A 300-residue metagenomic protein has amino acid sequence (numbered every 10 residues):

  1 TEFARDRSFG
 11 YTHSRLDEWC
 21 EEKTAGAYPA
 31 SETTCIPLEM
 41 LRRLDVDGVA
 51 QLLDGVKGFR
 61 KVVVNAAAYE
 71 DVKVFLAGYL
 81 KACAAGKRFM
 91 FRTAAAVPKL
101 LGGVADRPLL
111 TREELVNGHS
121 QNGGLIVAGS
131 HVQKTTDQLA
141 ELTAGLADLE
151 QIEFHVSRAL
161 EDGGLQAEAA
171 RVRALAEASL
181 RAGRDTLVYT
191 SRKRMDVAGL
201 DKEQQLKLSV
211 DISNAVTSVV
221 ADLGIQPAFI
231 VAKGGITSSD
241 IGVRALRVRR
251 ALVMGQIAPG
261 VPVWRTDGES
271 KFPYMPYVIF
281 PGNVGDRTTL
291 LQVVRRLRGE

Functional and structural regions predicted by a protein language model:
T1-S14, Q226-P227, A232-G235, S239-R287 (+2 more regions): Active-site histidine-anchored catalytic micro-motif
T1-V72, R296-E300: Cap/lid and interdomain-hinge subdomains that line or gate substrate/regulatory clefts in soluble alpha/beta enzymes
S8-Y11, E18-P29, D54, G58 (+8 more regions): Generic secondary-structure signature for well-ordered alpha-helical cores
Y28-P37, V62-A66, F89-A94, K99 (+5 more regions): General beta-strand structural signal in soluble alpha/beta enzymes
F59-V63, R88-M90, G123-L125, G183-L187 (+2 more regions): Residue-level preference for the first positions of well-ordered beta-strands
T93-Q121, M254-V278: Short, flexible loop segments at boundaries between secondary-structure elements
E114-S218: A glycine- and small/hydrophobic-rich beta-loop-beta segment that serves as a flexible "lid/hinge" or phosphate-binding
